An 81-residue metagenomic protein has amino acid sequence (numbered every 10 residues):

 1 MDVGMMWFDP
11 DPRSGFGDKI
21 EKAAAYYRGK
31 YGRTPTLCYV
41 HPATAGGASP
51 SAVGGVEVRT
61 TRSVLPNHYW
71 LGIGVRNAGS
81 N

Functional and structural regions predicted by a protein language model:
M1-K30: N-terminal acidic leader/helix
V3, T34-L37, P66-H68: Short, surface-exposed beta-edge/turn micro-motifs
M6, C38-V40, V58, L71: Generic structural hydrophobic/aromatic packing signal, biased to beta-strands
P10, V40-P42, I73-V75: Short beta-strand-to-loop capping motifs
S14-F16, A45-P50, A78-N81: Short, surface-exposed beta-strand/loop "edge" segments at domain boundaries and coil↔beta transitions
D18, G29, A43, T61-V64: N-terminal targeting/anchoring "stem" of glycan-biosynthesis enzymes
T34-P42, G46-P50: Amphipathic, hydrophobic secondary-structure cores in small proteins
S51-N81: C-terminal edge-of-domain segments
